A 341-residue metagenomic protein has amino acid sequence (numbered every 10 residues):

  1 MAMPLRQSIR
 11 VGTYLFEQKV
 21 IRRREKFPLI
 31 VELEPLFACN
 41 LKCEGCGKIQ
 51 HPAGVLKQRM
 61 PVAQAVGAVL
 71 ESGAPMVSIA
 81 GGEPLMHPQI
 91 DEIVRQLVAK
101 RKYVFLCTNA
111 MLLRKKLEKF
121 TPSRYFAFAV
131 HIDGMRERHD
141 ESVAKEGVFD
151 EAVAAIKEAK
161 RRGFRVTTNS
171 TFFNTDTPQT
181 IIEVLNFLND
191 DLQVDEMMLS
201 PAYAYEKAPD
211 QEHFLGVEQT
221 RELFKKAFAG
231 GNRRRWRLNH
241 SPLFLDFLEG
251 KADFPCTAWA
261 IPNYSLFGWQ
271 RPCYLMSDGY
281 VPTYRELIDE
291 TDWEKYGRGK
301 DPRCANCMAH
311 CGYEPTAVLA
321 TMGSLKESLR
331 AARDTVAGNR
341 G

Functional and structural regions predicted by a protein language model:
M1-L15, W259-D278: A broadly conserved sequence feature marking short terminus-proximal activation segments in nucleic acid-centric
A2-K119, S123-R124, G341: Conserved alpha-helical substructure of the radical SAM core
S8-P28, S241-F244, L275-D292: Short, charged low-complexity linear segments at domain edges
F27, W269-G341: Flexible mid-to-C-terminal extensions adjoining Fe-S/redox cofactors in radical SAM and related proteins
A38, K42, P255, R303: The −1 position to Zn-ligating cysteines in a subset of zinc-ribbon hairpins
I49, A80, H131, S200 (+2 more regions): Conserved residues at the C-terminal ends of beta-strands
M60-V62, K100-Y103, R124, A129-D133 (+4 more regions): Radical SAM enzyme [4Fe-4S]-AdoMet core and its adjacent flexible, acidic and glycine-rich loops/tails across
K116, R138-S142: Short, charged, surface-exposed secondary-structure boundary motifs
